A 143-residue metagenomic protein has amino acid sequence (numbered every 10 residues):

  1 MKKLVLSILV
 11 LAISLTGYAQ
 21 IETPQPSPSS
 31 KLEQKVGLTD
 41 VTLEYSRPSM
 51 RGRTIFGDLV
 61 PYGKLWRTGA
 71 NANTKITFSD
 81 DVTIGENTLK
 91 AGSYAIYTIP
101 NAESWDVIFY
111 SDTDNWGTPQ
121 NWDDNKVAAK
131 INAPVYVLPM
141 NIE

Functional and structural regions predicted by a protein language model:
M1-E22: Bacterial Sec-dependent N-terminal signal peptides
Q20-K90, A95-E143: Targeting-peptide/extracellular-domain and disordered-appendage signature
